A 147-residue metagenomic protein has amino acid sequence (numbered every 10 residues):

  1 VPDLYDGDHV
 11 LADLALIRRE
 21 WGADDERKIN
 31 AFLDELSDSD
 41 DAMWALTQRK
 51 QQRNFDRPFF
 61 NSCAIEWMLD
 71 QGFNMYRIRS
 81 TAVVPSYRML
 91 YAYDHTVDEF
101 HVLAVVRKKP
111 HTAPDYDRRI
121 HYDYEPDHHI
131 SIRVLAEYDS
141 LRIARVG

Functional and structural regions predicted by a protein language model:
V1-S86, D94-H101, V106-G147: Basic, Lys/Arg-enriched alpha-helical interface segments
